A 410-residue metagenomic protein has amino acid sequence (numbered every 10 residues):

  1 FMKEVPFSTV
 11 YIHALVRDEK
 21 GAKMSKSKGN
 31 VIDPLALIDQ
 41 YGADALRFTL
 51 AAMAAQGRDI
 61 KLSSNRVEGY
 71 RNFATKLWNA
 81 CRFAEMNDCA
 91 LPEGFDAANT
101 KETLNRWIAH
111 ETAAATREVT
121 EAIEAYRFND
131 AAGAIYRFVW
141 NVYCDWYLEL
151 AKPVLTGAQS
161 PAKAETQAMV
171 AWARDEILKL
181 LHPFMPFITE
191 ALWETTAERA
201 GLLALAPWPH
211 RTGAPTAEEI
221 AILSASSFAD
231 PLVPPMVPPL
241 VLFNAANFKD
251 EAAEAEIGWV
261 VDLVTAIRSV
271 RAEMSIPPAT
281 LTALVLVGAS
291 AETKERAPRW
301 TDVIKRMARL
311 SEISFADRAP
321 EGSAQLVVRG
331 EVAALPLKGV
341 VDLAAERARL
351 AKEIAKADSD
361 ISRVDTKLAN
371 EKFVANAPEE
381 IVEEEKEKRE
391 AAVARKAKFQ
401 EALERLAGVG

Functional and structural regions predicted by a protein language model:
V10-Y11, A45-M53, A80-A84, I135-V139 (+3 more regions): Short alpha-helical scaffolding segments that buttress acidic/His motifs in well-ordered protein cores
H13-A14, L77, Y143, P186 (+2 more regions): Residue-level signal for inorganic ion chemistry
L15-K20, M24-K101, A197-L203, E273-A279 (+2 more regions): Catalytic adenosine-cofactor/nucleotide-binding cores of aminoacyl-tRNA synthetases and other
K61-Y70, A115-I135, I177-L180, D250-A255 (+1 more regions): Extended, non-catalytic structural segments that build the interaction scaffolds of large macromolecular assemblies
E68, A200-G410: C-terminal low-complexity, glycine/proline- and small-hydrophobic-enriched intrinsically disordered tails that act as
N72-E85, N105-A115, A132-P153, Q325-G330 (+2 more regions): Core structural elements
A74, T112, T116, I135-W140 (+4 more regions): Short amphipathic alpha-helical coiled-coil/interface segments
A90-R117, L148-T265, G288: Acidic, turn-prone loop/beta-hairpin segments
